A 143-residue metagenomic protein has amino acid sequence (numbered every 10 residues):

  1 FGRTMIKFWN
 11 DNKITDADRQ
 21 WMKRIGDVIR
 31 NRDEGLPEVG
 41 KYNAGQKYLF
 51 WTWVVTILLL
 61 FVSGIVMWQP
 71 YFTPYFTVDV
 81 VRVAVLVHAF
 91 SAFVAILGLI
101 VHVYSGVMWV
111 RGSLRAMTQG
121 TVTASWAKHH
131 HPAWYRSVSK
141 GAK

Functional and structural regions predicted by a protein language model:
F1-K143: Membrane-embedded alpha-helical bundles that constitute the cytochrome b-like, heme-associated redox core of multi-pass
